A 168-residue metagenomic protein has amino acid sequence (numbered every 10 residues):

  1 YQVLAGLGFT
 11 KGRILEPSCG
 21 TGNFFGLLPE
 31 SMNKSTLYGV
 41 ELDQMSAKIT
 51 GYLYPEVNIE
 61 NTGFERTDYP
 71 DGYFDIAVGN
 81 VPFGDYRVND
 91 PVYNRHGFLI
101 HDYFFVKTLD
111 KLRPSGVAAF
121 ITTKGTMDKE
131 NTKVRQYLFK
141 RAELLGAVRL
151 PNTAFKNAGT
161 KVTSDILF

Functional and structural regions predicted by a protein language model:
Y1-L53, V57: Class I S-adenosyl-L-methionine
K11, Y73-F74, L144, S164: Local beta-strand N-terminus motif with an aromatic residue
V40-Q44, G97-F155, V162-S164: Conserved Class I SAM-dependent methyltransferase catalytic core
T62-T67: Conserved SAM/SAH-binding loop
D68-V78: A short acidic, Gly/Pro-enriched loop at the edge of an enzyme's catalytic core that lines a small-molecule cofactor
V78-R87: A short SAM/SAH-binding and catalytic strip from SAM-dependent methyltransferases
P91-H96: Short glycine-enriched, charge-decorated loop/helix-capping segments at active-site entrances that position
